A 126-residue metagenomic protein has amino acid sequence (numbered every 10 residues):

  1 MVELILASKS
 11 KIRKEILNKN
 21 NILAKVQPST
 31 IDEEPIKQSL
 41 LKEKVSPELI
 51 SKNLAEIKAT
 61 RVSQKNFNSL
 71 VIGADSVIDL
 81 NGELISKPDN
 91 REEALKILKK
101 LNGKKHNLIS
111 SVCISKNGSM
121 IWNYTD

Functional and structural regions predicted by a protein language model:
M1-L70, E83-L84: N-terminal polybasic phosphate/anion-binding patch
I12-E15, A24, N90-E93, K99 (+1 more regions): Non-catalytic interaction surface on structured domains
L17, A55, D75, A94 (+1 more regions): Residue-level signal for inorganic ion chemistry
N20, I72, H106-L108: Short, basic and Ser/Thr-rich N-terminal targeting/leader segments
Q27, H106-D126: Phosphate-binding/catalytic loops
E34-S39, S76-I78, S119-W122: Short, basic/glycine-rich phosphate-binding loops at helix/coil junctions that contact nucleotide phosphates
L70-S76: Glycine-rich phosphate-binding loop
S76-H106: Active-site-adjacent loop/tail segments of enzyme domains
